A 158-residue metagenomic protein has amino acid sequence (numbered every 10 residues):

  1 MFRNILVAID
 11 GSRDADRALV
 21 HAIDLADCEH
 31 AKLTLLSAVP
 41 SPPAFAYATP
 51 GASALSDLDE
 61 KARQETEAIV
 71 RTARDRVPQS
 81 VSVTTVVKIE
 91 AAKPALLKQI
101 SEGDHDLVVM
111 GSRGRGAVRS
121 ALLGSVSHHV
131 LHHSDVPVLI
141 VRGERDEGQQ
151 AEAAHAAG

Functional and structural regions predicted by a protein language model:
M1, D24, R74-V108, R145-G158: Structural beta-alpha unit
R3-A52, H133, D146, A156-G158: Small/aliphatic-rich secondary-structure junction motif
A18, F45-A48, L97-K98, A121-L122 (+1 more regions): Short, well-ordered secondary-structure micro-motifs
T34-L36, T84-K88, L139: General small-molecule cofactor/ligand-binding pocket signal
P50-A54, E102-G103, V126-S127, H155-G158: Short, hinge-like loop/turn segments at secondary-structure boundaries
S53-A68: A short acidic, glycine-rich active-site loop that binds or catalyzes chemistry on phosphate/adenosine moieties
L107-H132, E147-Q150: Glycine-rich, Arg-bearing micro-motifs that act as flexible, cationic patches
